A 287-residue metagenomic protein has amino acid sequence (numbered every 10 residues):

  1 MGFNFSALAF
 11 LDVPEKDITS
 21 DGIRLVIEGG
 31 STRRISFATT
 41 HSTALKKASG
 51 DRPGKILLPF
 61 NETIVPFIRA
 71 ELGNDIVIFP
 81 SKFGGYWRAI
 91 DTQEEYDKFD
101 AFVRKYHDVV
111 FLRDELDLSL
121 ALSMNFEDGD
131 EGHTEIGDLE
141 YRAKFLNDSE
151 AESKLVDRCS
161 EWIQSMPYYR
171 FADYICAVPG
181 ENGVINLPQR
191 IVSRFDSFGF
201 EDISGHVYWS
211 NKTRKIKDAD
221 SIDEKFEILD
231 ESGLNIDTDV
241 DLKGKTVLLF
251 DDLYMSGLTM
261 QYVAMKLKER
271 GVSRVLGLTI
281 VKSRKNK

Functional and structural regions predicted by a protein language model:
M1-S49: Non-cleavable N-terminal signal-anchor transmembrane helices
F3-G22, K212-K287: PRPP/pyrophosphate-binding module of the type I phosphoribosyltransferase fold
V26, R33-R34, S42-P59, I64-G73 (+3 more regions): Active-site-facing substrate-recognition patch
S149, I185, S256-G257: Loop/helix-junction capping segments adjacent to catalytic residues or to phosphate/diphosphate-binding pockets
Y169-G180: Short glycine-rich phosphate-binding loop at a beta-alpha junction
G180-G183, K282-S283: Short, solvent-exposed loop/turn segments at secondary-structure junctions
V184, P188-F195, M260: Short, highly selective alpha-helical patches that border small-molecule cofactor pockets in redox/cofactor-processing
F195-I216: Histidine/lysine/aspartate-rich catalytic loop segments that bind and position anionic ligands
